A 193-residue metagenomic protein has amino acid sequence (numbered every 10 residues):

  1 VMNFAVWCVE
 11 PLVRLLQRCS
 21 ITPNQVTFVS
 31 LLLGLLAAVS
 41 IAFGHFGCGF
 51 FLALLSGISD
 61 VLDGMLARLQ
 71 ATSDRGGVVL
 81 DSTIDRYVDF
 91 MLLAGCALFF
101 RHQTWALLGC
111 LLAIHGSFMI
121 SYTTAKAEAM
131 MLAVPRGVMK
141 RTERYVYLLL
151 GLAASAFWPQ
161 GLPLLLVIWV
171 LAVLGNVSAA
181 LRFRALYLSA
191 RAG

Functional and structural regions predicted by a protein language model:
V1-F50, G57, M91-G193: Hydrophobic alpha-helical transmembrane segments
S56-S59, G77, D81-D85, M139 (+1 more regions): Residue-level recognition of hydrophobic positions within alpha-helical transmembrane segments
L62-W105: Basic, amphipathic juxtamembrane/active-site segments that coordinate anionic phosphate or diphosphate groups
